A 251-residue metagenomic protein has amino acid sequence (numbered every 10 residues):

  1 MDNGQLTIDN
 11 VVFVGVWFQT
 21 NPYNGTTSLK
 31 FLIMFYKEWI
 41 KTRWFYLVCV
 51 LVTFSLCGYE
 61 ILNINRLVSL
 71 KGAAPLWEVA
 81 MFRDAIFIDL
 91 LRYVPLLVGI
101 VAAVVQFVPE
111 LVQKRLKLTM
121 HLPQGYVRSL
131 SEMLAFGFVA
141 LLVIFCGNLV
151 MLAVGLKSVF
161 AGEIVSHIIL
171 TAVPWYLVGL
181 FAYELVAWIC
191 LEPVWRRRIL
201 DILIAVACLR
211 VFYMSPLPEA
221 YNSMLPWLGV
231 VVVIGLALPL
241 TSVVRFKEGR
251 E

Functional and structural regions predicted by a protein language model:
M1-I8: Short polybasic linear motifs
N3, W17, H121-L122: Intrinsically disordered, low-complexity regions enriched for glutamine and histidine
D9-V11, P123: A periodicity- and composition-biased signal for non-globular, repetitive helical segments
V11-Y93, V105, P109-E110, E184 (+1 more regions): Hydrophobic alpha-helical transmembrane segments
F35, M120, S158-A161: Bimodal feature
C57-V68, G72-V101, V105-Q106, S131-W195: Secretory targeting signals
Q106-F136: Helix-loop-helix units of permease transmembrane domains in multi-pass membrane transporters, especially ABC
Y126-M151, S215-V232: Hydrophobic alpha-helical transmembrane segments of integral membrane proteins
